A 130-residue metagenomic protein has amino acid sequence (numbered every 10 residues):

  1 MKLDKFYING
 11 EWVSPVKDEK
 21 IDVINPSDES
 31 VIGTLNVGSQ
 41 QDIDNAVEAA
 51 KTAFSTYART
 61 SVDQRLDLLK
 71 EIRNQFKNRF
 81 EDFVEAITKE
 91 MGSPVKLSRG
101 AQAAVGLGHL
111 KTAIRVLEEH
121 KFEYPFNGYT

Functional and structural regions predicted by a protein language model:
M1-Y129: N-terminal Rossmann-like NAD(P)+-binding subdomain of aldehyde/semialdehyde dehydrogenases
